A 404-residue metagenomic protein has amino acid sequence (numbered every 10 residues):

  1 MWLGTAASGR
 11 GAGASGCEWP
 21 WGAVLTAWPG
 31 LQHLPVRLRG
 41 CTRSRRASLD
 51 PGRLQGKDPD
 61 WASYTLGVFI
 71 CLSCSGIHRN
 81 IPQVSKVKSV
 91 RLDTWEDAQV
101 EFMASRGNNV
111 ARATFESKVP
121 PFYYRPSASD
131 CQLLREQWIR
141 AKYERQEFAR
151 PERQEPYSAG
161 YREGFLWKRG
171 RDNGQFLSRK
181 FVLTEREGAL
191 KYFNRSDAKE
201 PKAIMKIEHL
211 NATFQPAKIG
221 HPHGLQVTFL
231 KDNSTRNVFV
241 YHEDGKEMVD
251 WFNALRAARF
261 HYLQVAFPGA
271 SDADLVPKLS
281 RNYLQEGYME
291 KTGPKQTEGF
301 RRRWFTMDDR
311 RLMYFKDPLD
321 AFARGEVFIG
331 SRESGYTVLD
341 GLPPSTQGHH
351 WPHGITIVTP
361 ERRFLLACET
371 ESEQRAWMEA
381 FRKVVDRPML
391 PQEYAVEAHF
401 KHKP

Functional and structural regions predicted by a protein language model:
W2, W19-W21, W28: Tryptophan (W) side chains
L34, L38-A47, L72-E155: Cys/His-rich, Zn2+-coordinating zinc-finger modules
P51-L54, C71: Short cysteine-rich clusters marking metal-coordination/redox-active sites
G56-L66: Canonical RING-type zinc finger of E3 ubiquitin-protein ligases
I77-H78, Q83, F181-P216, T235 (+4 more regions): Structured beta-rich ligand-binding regulatory domains in large eukaryotic signaling proteins
S127-A159, A217, F239-V276: Eukaryotic cytoplasmic intrinsically disordered, serine/threonine/proline-rich low-complexity regulatory regions
A159-Y161, F260-F322, F328-I329, E333-P352 (+1 more regions): Disordered regulatory linkers adjacent to lipid/PI-binding modules
N173-R179, A212-Y262, Q296-R302, V338-A398 (+1 more regions): Canonical pleckstrin homology
